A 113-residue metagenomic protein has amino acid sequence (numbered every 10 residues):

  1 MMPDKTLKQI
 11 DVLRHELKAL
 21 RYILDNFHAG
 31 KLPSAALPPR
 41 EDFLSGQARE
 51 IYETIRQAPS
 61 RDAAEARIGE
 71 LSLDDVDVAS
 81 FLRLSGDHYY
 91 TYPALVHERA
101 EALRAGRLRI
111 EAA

Functional and structural regions predicted by a protein language model:
M1-Q57, I110: Non-catalytic protein-protein interaction segments used by genome-maintenance enzymes to assemble and couple activities
D4-K5, R56-A113: Bacterial replisome coupling helices
